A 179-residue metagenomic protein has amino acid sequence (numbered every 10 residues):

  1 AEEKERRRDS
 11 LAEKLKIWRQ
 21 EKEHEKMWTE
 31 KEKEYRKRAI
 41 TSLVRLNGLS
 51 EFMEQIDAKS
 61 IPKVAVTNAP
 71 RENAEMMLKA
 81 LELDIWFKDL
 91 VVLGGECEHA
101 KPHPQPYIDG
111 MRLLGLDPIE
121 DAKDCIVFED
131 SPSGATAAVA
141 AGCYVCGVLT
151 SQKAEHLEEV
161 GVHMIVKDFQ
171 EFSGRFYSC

Functional and structural regions predicted by a protein language model:
A1, E13, Q20, R38-T41 (+6 more regions): Generic anion/oxyanion-binding catalytic loop in active/binding sites
A1-E21, K26-W28, K33-R38: Alpha-helical substrate-recognition element adjacent to the catalytic core
K4, R45, H103: Conserved donor sugar-nucleotide recognition element shared by glycan-biosynthetic enzymes
E21, K37-A65, R71-E75, D124: Short, acidic loop-to-helix structural element flanking the phosphoryl-transfer center in phosphate-processing enzymes
S50, E54, R71-C179: Asp-based, Mg2+/Mn2+-dependent phosphohydrolase catalytic module
